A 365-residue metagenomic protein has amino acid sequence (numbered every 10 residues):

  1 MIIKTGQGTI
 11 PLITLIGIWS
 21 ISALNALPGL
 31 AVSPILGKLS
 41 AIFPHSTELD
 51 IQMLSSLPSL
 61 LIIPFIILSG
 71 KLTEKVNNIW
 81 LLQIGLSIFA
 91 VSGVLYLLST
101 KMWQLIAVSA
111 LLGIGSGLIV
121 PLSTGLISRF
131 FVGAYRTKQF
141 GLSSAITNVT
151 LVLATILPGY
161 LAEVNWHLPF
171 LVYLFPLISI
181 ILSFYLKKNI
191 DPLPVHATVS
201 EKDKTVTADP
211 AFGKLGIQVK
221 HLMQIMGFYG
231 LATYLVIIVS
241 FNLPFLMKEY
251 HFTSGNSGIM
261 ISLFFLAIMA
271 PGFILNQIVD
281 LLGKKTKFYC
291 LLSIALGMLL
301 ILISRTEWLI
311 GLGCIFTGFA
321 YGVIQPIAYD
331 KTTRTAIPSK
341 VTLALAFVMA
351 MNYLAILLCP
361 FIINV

Functional and structural regions predicted by a protein language model:
T14-E48, S69, V239-P244, C359: Extracytoplasmic
H45, N77, L98-W103, V132 (+1 more regions): Helix-breaking motifs and short loop linkers at transmembrane-helix boundaries and internal kinks in secondary membrane
P64-W103: Conserved MFS/SLC helix-loop-helix module at the cytosolic interface between two early adjacent transmembrane helices
S92, W103-L111, W308-F316: Paired small-residue
A110-T147: Cytoplasmic helix-loop-helix junction between adjacent transmembrane helices in 12-TM secondary transporters
L142-K188: Helix-loop-helix hairpin linking two adjacent transmembrane segments in secondary transporters
H221-I261, I268: Extracytoplasmic gate region of multi-pass secondary transporters
T333-V365: A late C-terminal transmembrane helix in Major Facilitator Superfamily
